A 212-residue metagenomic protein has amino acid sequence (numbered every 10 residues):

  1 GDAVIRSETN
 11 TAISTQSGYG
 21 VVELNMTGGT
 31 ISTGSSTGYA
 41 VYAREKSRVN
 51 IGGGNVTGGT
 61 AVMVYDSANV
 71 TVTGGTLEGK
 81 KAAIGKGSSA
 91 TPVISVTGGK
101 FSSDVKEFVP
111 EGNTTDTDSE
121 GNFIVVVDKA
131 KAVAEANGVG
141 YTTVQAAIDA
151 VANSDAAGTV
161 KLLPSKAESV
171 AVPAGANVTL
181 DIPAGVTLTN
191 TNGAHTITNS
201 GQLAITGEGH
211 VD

Functional and structural regions predicted by a protein language model:
G1-R6, I13-S35, Y42-G59, M63-E78 (+5 more regions): Surface-exposed loop/turn motifs in large extracellular/passenger domains
E8-T9, A157-G193: N-terminal extracellular ligand-recognition/capping segment immediately after the signal peptide
I13, T91-V93, Y141, E168-V170 (+1 more regions): Short, surface-exposed beta-strand/loop "edge" segments at domain boundaries and coil↔beta transitions
F108: A motif-centric signal for short, conserved binding hotspots located in accessible loops or intrinsically disordered
G112: Nucleotide/phosphate-binding loop and acidic/charged catalytic motifs in nucleotide-binding or -utilizing enzymes
A130-L163, A167: Acidic Gly/Asp/Thr-rich repetitive segments characteristic of extracellular carbohydrate-active and adhesion proteins
